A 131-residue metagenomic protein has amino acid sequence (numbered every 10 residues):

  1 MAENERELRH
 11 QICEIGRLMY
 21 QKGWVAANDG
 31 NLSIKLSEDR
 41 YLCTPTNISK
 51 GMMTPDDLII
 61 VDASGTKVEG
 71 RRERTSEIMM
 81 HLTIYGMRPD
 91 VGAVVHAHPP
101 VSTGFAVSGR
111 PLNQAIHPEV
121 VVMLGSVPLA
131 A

Functional and structural regions predicted by a protein language model:
M1-A131: Glycine-rich flexible loops
